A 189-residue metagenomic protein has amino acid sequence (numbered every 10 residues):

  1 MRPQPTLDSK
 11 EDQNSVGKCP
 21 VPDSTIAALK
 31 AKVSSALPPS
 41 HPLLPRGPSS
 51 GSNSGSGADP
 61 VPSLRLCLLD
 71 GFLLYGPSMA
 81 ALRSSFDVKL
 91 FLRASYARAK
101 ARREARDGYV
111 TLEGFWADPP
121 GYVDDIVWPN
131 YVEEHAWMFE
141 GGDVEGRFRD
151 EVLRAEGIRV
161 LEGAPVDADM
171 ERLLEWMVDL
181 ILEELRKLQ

Functional and structural regions predicted by a protein language model:
M1, A97-K100, Y109-V110, P119 (+2 more regions): Preference for well-ordered, secondary-structure-rich cores of eukaryotic proteins
M1-Q13: N-terminal phosphate/diphosphate-binding loop that engages ATP/GTP or pyrophosphate donors across diverse enzyme folds
P20-G108: ATP-dependent NMP and nucleoside kinases share a basic, alpha-helical "lid"
V61, R106, D125-Q189: NTP-dependent small-molecule kinase module
M79, S85, A94, Y109-D118 (+1 more regions): C-terminal regulatory/interaction module of P-loop NTP-utilizing enzymes
